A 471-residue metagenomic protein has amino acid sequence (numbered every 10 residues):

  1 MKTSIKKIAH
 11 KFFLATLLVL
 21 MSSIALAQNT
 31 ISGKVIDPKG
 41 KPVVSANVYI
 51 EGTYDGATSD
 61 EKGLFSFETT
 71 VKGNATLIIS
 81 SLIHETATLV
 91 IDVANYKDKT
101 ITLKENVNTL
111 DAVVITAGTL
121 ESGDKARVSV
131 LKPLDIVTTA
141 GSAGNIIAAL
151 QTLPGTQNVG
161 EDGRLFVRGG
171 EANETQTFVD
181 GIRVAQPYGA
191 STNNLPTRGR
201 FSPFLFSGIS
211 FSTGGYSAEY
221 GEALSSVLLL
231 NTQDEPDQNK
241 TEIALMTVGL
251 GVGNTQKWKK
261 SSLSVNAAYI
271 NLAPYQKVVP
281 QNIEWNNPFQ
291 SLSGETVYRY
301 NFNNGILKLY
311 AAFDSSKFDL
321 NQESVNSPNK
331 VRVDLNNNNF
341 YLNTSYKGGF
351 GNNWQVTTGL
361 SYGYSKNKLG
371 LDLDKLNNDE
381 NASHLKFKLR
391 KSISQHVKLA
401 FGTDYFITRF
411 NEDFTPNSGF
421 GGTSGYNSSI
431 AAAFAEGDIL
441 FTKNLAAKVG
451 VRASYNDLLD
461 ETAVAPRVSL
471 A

Functional and structural regions predicted by a protein language model:
I36-K41, A46-E51, I78-E85, D92-T139 (+4 more regions): Short, acidic, small-residue-rich periplasmic hinge/interaction motif at the N-terminus of Gram-negative outer-membrane
Y54-L64: Short, acidic Ser/Thr/Gly-rich low-complexity loop/linker segments typical of extracellular and cell-surface proteins
K97-K99, L120-Y216, V227, Q233: Periplasmic N-terminal accessory/gating domains of Gram-negative outer-membrane beta-barrel systems
L195-G199, S207-Y216, S226-Q256, Q281-P288: Short strand-turn segments of transmembrane beta-barrel domains in outer membranes, especially the first one or two
T213-G215, T232, T247-G249, W258-K260 (+6 more regions): Transmembrane beta-strands of outer-membrane beta-barrel pores
E242-A244, I283-Q290, K330-N338, D374-N381 (+2 more regions): Replace "Gram-negative outer membrane beta-barrel proteins" with "bacterial and organellar outer membrane beta-barrel
E242-N271, I283-F318, R332-V356, I393-L399: Transmembrane beta-barrel wall of Gram-negative outer-membrane proteins
H396, D404, S424-A471: Structural signature of Gram-negative outer-membrane beta-barrels, strongest in the C-terminal barrel of TonB-dependent
